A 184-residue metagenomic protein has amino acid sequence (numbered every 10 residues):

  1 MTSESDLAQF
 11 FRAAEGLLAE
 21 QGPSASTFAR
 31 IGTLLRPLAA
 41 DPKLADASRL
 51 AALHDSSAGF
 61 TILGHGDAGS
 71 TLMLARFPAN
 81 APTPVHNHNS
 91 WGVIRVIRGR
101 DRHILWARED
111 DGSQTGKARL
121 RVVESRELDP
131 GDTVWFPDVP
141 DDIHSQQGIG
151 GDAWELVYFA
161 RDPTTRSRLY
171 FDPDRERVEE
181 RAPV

Functional and structural regions predicted by a protein language model:
M1-K43: N-terminal leader/capping segments at the start of a protein or of a new domain
H54-A79: A short glycine-rich, His/Asp/Glu-containing loop-to-beta-strand
M73-N87, P137-D141: Conserved short histidine dyad/triad with adjacent acidic residue
S90-A107: Glycine- and acidic-residue-biased ligand/ion/polar-headgroup-sensing regions
V93-R95, G150-T165: A short hydrophobic beta-strand segment most commonly corresponding to one strand of the jelly-roll/cupin
R108-I143: Short acidic-glycine-tyrosine-enriched beta hairpin
S145-I149: Asparagine-centered strand-capping/turn motif at beta-strand->loop junctions
